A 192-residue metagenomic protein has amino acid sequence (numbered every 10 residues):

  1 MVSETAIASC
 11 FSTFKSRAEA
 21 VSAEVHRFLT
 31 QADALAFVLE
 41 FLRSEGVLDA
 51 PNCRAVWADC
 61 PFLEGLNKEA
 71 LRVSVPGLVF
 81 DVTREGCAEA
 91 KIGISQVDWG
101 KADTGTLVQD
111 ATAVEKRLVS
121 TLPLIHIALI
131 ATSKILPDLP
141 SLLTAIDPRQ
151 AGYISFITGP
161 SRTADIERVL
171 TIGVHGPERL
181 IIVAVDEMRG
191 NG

Functional and structural regions predicted by a protein language model:
M1-G192: The feature marks the mature, well-folded catalytic cores of soluble enzymes
